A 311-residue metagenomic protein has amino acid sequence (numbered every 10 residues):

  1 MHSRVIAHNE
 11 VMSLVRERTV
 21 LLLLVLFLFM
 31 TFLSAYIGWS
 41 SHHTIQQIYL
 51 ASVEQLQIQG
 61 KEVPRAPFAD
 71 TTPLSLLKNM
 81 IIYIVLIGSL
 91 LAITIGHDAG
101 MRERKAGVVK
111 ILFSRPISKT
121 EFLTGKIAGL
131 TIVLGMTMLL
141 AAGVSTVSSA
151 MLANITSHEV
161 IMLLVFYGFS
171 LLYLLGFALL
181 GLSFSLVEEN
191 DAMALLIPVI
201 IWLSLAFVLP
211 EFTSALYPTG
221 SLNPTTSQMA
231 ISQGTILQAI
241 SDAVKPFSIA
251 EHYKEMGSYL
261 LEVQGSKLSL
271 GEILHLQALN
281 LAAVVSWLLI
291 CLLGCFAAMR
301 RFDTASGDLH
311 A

Functional and structural regions predicted by a protein language model:
M1-L28, R300-T304: Aromatic- and glycine-rich beta-strand/loop motifs that create alpha-glucan
V15-R18, G168-L209, S214-A215: A structural motif at transmembrane helix-loop-helix junctions in multipass membrane proteins
L26-M30, A128-G129, A141, P198-L205: Transmembrane alpha-helical core residues of multi-pass small-molecule transporters, especially secondary transporters
T31-Y36, S40, E54-I84, T124-E189 (+1 more regions): Secretory targeting signals
I37-Q47, S52-T71, L203, F207-L289 (+2 more regions): Terminal transmembrane helical anchor/hairpin motif
S75-R102: Long, hydrophobic alpha-helical segments
S89-G96, V144, L180, L209 (+1 more regions): Hydrophobic/aromatic residues in alpha-helical transmembrane segments
D98-I132: Helix-loop-helix units of permease transmembrane domains in multi-pass membrane transporters, especially ABC
